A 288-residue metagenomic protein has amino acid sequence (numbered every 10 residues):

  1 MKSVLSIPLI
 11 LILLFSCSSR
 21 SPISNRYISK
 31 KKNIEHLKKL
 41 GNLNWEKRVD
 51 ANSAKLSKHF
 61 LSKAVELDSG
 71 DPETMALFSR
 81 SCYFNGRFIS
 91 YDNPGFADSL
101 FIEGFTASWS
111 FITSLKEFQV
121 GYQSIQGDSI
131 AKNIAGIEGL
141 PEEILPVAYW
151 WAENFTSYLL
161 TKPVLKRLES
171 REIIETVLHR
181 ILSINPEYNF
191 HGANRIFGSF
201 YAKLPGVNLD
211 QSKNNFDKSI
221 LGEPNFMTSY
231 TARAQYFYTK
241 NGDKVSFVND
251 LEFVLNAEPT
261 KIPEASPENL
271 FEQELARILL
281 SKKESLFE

Functional and structural regions predicted by a protein language model:
K2-I10: Sec-dependent signal peptide recognition, specifically the positively charged N-region followed immediately by
F15-S16: C-terminal motif of bacterial Sec signal peptides marking the signal peptidase cleavage site
I23-R26, K32-S62, F78-I184, A193-L221 (+4 more regions): Short coil/linker segments at helix-helix boundaries
D71, F118, I144, Y188-F190 (+1 more regions): Residue-level recognition of tetratricopeptide repeat
A276: Acidic-aromatic/histidine active-site loop/patch
S281, L286-F287: Extracytoplasmic and endomembrane cell-envelope/extracellular-matrix remodeling and assembly machinery
